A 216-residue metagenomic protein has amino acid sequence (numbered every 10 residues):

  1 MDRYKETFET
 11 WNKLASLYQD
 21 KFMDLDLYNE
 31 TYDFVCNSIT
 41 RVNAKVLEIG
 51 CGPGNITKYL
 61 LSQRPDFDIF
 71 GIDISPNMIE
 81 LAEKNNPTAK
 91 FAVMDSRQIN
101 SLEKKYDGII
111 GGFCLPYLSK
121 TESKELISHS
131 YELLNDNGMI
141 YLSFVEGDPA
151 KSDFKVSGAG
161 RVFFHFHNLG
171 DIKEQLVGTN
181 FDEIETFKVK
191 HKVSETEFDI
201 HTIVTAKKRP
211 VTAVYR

Functional and structural regions predicted by a protein language model:
M1-N43, G52-S101, T121-E125, M139-K207 (+1 more regions): Class I (Rossmann-like) S-adenosyl-L-methionine-dependent methyltransferase catalytic domain, capturing the SAM-binding
E48: Class I SAM-dependent methyltransferase core
Y106-D107: Local beta-strand N-terminus motif with an aromatic residue
I110-G111: A conserved beta-strand element that flanks and buttresses the S-adenosyl-L-methionine
P116-L118: A short His-aromatic
K124-D136: A short glycine-rich, Lys/Arg-flanked "PGG" loop and its adjoining helix->strand segment in the class I
